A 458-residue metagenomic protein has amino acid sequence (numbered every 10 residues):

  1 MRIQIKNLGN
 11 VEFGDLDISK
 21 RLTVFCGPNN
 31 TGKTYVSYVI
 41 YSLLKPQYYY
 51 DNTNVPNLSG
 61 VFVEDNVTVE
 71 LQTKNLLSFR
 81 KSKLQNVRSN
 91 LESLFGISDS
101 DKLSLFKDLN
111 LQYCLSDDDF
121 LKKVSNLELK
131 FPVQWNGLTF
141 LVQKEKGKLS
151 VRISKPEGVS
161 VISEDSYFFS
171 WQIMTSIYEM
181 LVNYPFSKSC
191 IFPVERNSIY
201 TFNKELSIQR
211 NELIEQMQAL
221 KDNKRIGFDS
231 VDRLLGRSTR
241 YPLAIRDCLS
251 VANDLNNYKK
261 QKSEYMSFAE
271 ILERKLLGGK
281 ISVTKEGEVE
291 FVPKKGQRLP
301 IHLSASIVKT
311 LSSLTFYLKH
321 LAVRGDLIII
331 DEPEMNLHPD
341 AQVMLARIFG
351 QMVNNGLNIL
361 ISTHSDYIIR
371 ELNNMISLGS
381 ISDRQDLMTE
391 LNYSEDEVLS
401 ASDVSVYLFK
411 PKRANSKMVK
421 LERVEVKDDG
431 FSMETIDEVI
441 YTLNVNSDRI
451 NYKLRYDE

Functional and structural regions predicted by a protein language model:
M1-G227, R370, I376-E397, N415-E425 (+2 more regions): P-loop NTPase switch/coupling surface
G27-N29, Y35, K280-Q342: Conserved ABC ATPase signature
I40-Q47, Y317-H320, I348-Q351: Walker A/P-loop NTP-binding motif
I191-P193, V398-K410: Extended hydrophobic secondary-structure segments that form protein cores and membrane-embedded regions
Y258-K280: Amphipathic alpha-helical domain-onset/packing element
Q342-N354: Helical segment within the ABC ATPase nucleotide-binding domain
N358-S362: Conserved H-loop
T363-Y367: Conserved H-loop
